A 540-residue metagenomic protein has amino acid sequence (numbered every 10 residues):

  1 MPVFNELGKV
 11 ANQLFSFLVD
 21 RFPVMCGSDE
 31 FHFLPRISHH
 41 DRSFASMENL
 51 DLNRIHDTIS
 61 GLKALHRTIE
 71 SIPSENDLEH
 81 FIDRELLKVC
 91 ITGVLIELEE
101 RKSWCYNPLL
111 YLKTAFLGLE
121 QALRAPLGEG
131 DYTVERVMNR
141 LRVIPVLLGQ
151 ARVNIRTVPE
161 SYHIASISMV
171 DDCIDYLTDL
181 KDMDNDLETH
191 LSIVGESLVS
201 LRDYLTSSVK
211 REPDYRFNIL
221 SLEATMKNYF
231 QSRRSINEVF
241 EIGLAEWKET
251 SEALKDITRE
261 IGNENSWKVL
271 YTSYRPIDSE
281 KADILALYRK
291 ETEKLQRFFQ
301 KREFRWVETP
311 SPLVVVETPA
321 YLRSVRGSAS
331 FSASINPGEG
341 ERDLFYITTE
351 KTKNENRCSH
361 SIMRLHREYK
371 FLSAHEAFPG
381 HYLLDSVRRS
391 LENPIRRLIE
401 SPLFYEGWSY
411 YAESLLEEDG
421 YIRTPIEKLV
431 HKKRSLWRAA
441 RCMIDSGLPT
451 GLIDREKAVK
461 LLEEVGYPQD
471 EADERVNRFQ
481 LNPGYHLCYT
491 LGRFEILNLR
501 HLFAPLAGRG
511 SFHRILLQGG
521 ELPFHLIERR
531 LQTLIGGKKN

Functional and structural regions predicted by a protein language model:
M1-N540: N-terminal maturation segment of proteins
